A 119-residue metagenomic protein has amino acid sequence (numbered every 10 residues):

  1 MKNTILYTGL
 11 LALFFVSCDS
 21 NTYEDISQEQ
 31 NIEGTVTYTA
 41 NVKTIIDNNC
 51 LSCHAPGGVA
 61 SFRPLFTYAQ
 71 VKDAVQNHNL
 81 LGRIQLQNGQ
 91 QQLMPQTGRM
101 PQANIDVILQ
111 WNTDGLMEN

Functional and structural regions predicted by a protein language model:
M1-D19: Sec-dependent bacterial lipoprotein signal peptides
C18-N119: Aromatic- and Gly/Pro-enriched helix-to-coil junctions and flexible linker segments
